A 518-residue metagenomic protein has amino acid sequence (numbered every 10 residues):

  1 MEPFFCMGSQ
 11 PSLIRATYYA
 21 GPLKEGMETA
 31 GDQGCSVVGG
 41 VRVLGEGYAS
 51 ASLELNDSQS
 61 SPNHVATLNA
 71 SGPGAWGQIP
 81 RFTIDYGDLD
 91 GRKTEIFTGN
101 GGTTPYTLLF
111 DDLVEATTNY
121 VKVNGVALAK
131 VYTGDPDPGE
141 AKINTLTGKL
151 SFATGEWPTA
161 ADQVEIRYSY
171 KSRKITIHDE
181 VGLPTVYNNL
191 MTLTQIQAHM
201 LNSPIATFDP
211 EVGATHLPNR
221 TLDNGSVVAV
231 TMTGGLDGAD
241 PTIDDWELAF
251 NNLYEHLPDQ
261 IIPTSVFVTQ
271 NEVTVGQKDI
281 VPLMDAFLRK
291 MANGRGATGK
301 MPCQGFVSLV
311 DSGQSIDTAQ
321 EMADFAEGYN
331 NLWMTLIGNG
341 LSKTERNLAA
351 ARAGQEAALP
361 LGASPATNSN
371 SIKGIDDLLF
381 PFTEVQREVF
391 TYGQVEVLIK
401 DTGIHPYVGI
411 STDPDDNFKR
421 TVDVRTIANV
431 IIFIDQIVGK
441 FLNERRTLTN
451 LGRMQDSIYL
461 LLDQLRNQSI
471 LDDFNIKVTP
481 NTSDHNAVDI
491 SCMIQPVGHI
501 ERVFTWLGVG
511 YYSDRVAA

Functional and structural regions predicted by a protein language model:
M1-A518: Surface-exposed assembly/interface segments
